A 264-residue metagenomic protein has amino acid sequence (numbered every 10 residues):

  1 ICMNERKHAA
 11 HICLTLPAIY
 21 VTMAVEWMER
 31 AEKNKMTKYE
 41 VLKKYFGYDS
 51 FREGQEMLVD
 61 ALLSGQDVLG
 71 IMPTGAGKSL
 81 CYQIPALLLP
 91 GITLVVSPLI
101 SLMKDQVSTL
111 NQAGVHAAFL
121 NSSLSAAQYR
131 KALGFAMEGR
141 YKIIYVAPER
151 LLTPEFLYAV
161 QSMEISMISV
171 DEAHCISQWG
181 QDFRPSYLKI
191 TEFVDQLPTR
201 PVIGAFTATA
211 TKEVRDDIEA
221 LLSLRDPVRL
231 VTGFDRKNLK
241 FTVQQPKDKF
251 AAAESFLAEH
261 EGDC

Functional and structural regions predicted by a protein language model:
H11, T15-T22: Short, positively charged and aromatic/hydrophobic N-terminal segments
K35-I71: Conserved pre-motif I regulatory segment
G65-Q83: Walker A/P-loop
T93-M103, H260-C264: Conserved strand-helix element at the start of the C-terminal RecA-like helicase core
K104-A126, F135-E138, L221: Conserved helix-turn-beta segment of the N-terminal RecA-like "Helicase ATP-binding" lobe in SF1/SF2 helicases
S125-M167, S177-Q181: Conserved helix/coil segment N-terminal to the catalytic DExD/H
S166-M167, H174-V231: Post-DEXD/H (motif II) to motif III coupling segment of the RecA-like Helicase ATP-binding lobe
T242-C264: Conserved interdomain hinge at the start of the Helicase C-terminal
